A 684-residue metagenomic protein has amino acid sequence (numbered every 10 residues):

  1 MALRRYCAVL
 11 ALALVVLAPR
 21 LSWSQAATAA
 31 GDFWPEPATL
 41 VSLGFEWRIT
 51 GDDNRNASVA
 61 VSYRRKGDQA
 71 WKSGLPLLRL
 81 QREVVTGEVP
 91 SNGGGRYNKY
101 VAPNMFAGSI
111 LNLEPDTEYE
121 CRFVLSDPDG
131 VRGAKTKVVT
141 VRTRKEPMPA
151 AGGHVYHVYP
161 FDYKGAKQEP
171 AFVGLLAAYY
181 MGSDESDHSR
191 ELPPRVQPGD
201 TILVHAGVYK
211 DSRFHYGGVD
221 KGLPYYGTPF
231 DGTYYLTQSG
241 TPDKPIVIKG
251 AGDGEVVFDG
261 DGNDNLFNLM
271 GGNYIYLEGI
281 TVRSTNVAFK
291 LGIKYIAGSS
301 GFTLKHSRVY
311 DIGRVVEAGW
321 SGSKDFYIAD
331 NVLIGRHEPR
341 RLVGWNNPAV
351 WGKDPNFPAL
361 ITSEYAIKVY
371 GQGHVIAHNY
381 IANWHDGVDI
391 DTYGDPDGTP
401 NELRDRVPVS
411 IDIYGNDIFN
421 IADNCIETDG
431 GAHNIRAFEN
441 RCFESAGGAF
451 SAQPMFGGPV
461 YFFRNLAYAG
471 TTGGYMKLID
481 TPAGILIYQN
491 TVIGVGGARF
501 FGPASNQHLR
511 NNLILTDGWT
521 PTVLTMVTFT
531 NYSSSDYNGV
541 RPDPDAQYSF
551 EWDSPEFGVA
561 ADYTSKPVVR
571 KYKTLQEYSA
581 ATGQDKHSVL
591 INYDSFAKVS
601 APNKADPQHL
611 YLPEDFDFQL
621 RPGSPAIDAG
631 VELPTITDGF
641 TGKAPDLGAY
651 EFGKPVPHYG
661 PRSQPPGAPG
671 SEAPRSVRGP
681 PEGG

Functional and structural regions predicted by a protein language model:
T50-S62: Solvent-exposed loop/turn segments flanking beta-strands in beta-repeat/beta-sandwich domains
A60-D116: Recognizes extended acidic, P/S/T-rich segments that occur within or adjacent to Ig-like beta-sandwich modules
S126-M148: Extracellular fibronectin type III
A150-G153, Y163, K210-G217, L223-T228 (+5 more regions): Right-handed parallel beta-helix/beta-spiral solenoid domain characteristic of secreted/periplasmic
H154-H205, Y209-D211, P224, P229 (+3 more regions): Acidic Gly/Asp/Thr-rich repetitive segments characteristic of extracellular carbohydrate-active and adhesion proteins
D162, D200, K221-T228, G344-A366 (+3 more regions): Acidic, glycine- and Ser/Thr-rich low-complexity intrinsically disordered tracts in extracellular/secreted proteins
H205, P245, A251-E255, N273-S284 (+10 more regions): Right-handed parallel beta-helix
